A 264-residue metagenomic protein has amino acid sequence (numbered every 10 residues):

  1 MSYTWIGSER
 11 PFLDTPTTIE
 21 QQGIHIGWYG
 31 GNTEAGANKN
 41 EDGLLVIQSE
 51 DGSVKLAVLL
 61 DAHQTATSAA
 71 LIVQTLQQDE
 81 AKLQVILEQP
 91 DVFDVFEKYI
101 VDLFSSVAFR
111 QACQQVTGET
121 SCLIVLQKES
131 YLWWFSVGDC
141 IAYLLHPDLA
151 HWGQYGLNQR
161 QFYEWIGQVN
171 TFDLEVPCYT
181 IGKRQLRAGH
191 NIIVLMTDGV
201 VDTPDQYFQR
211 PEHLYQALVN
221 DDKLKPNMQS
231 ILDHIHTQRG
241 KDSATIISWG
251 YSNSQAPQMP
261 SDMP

Functional and structural regions predicted by a protein language model:
M1-P264: PP2C/PPM-type serine/threonine phosphatase catalytic domain
